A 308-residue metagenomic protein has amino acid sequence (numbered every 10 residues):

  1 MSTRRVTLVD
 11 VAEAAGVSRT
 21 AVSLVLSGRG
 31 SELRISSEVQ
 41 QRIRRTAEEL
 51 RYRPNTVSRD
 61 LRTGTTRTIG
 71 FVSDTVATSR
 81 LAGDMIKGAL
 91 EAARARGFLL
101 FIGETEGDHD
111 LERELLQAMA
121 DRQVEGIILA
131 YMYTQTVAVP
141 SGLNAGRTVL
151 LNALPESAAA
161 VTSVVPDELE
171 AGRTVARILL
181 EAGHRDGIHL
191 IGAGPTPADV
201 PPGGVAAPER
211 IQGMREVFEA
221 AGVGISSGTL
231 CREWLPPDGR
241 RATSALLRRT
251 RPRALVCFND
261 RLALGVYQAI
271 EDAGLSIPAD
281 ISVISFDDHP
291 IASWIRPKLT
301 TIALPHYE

Functional and structural regions predicted by a protein language model:
M1-T66: N-terminal helix-turn-helix DNA-binding module of bacterial transcription factors
A21-L24, L61-A77, D186-V200: Short beta-strand segments enriched in small/hydrophobic residues
L99-D121, R173, T229-R249: Structural motif
Q123-Y131, H189-A193, T229, T250-N259 (+1 more regions): Periplasmic-binding protein-like
A130-T174, A193-P197, R261, D287-L299: Flexible loop/hinge segments that line or gate small-molecule binding clefts
T162-G192, P208, P236-A245, A303-E308: Hydrophobic alpha-helical segments within soluble ligand-binding/sensing domains
V175-A221, G228-T229: An alpha-beta-alpha
I225-S226, R240-E308: Flexible loop/turn connectors
